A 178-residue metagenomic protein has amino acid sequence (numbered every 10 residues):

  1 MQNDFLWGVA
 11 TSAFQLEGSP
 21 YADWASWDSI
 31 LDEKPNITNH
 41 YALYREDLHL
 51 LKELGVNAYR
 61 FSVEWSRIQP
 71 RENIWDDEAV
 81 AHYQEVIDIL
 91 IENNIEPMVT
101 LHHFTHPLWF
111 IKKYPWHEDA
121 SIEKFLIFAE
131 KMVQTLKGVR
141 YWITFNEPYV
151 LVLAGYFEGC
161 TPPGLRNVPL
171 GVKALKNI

Functional and structural regions predicted by a protein language model:
M1-S29, K52, E72, A81-I178: Active-site region of glycoside hydrolase catalytic domains
D23-Y41: Short catalytic helix/loop segments, enriched in acidic residues and glycine and frequently bearing histidine
E33-N36, N57, W75, Q134: Alpha-helical protein-protein interaction elements
T38-A42, D77, D119, E123: Conserved phosphate-coordination/catalytic loops
H40-H49, P70, A79: Internal amphipathic alpha-helical repeat/solenoid segments
L43-E64: Catalytic domains of carbohydrate-active enzymes, especially glycoside hydrolases
V63-D77: Glycine-rich, proline-tolerant flexible connector loops at the mouths of alpha/beta enzymes
